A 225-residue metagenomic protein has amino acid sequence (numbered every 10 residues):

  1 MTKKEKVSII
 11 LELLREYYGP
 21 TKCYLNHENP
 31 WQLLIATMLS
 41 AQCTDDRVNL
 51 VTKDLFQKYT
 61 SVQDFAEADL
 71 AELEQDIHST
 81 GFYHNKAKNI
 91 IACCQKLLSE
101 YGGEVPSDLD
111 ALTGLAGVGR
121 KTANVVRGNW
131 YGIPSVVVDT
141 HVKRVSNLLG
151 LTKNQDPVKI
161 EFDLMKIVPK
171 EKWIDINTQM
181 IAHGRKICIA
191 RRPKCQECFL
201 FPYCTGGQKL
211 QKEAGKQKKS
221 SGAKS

Functional and structural regions predicted by a protein language model:
T2-A214: Catalytic cores of DNA base-excision repair glycosylases
Q211-A223: Short cysteine/histidine-rich metal-coordination sites, predominantly Zn2+-binding motifs
